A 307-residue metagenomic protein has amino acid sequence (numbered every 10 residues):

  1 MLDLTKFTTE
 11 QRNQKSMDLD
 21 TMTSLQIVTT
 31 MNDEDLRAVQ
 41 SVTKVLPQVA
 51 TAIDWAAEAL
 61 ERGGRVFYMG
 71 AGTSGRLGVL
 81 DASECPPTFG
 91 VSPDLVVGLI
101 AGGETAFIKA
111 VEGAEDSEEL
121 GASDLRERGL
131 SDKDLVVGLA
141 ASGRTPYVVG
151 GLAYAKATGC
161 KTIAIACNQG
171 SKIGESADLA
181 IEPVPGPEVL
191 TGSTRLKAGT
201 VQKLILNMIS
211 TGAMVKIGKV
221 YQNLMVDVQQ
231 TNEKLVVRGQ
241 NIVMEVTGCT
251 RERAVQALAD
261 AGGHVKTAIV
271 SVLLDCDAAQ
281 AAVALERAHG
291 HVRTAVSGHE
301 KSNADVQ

Functional and structural regions predicted by a protein language model:
M1-S41, V45: Cofactor-/ligand-binding subdomain signature composed of acidic, glycine-rich, tryptophan-containing flexible loops
T30-A38, G98-K109, G262: Gly-rich Lys/Arg/Thr-decorated short loops/hinges at beta-loop-alpha junctions or inter-strand turns that position
K44-A59: A short, well-structured juxtamembrane/interface segment
W55, G151, I209: Aromatic/hydrophobic pocket-lining residues that form π-stacking "cages" and hydrophobic walls in ligand
E61-R62, A157: Residues at the C-terminal ends
F67-I205, A213-I217: Glycine-rich phosphate-binding loops that contact phosphosugars or nucleotide phosphates
M208, A213-Q307: Short, amphipathic alpha-helical interaction segments embedded in low-complexity terminal/linker regions of eukaryotic
